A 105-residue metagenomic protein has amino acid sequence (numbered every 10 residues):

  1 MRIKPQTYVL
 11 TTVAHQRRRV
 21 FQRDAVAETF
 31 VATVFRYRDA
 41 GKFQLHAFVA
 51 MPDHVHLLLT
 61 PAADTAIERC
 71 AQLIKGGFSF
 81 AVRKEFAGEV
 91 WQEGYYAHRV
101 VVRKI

Functional and structural regions predicted by a protein language model:
M1-I105: Short catalytic/metal-binding and nucleic-acid-binding patches
